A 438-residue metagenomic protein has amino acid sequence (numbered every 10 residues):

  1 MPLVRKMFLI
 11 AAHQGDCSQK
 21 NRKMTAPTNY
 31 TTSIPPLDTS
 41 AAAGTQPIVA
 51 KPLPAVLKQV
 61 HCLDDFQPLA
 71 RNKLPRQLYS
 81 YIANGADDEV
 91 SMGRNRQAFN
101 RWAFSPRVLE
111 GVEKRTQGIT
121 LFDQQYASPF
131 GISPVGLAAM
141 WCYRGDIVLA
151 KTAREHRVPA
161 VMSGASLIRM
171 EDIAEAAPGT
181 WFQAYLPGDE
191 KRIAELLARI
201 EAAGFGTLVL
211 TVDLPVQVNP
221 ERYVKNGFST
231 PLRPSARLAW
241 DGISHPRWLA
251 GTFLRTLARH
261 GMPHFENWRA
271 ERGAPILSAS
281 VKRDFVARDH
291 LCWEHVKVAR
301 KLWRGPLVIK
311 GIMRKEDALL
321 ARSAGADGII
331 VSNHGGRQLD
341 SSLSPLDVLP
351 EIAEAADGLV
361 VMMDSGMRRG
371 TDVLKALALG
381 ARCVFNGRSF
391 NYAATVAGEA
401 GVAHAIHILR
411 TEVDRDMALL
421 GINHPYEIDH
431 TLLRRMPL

Functional and structural regions predicted by a protein language model:
A26-D123, P231-L291, Y426-I428, R434-L438: An N-cap/entry alpha-helix motif that binds or orients negatively charged groups
Y126-S163: Glycine-rich active-site/cofactor-binding loop and its immediate structural neighborhood
S133-P134, Q183-Y185, V209-D213, G387: Short beta-strand segments
M170-A177, R322: Acidic (Asp/Glu)-rich catalytic clusters
E195-M363, L374, L379-A381, R388: Alpha/beta enzyme core
N333-R337, F390-V402: Short beta-alpha connecting loops at secondary-structure transitions that line or flank enzyme active sites
P345-E351, T395-V413: C-terminal helical cap(s) of enzyme catalytic domains, especially alpha/beta-barrels
